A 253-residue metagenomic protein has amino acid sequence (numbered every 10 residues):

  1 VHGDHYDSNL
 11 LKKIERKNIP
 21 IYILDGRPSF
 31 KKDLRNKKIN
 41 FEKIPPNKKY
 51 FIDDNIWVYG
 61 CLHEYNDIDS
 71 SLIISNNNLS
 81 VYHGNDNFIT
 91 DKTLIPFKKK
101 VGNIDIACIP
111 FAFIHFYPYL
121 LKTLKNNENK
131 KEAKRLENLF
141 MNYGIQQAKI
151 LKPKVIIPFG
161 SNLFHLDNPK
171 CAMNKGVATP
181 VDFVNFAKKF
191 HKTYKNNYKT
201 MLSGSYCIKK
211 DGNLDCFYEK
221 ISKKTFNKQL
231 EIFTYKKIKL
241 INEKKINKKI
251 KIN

Functional and structural regions predicted by a protein language model:
V1-E15: Di-metal (Zn2+ and/or Mg2+/Mn2+) metal-binding site signature of metallo-dependent hydrolases with the MBL/beta-CASP
H2-Y6, P28-K31, Y50-F51, N66-I68 (+3 more regions): Active-site environment of divalent metal-dependent phosphoester hydrolases
K17-S29, I157: Short internal beta-strands
I23, L94-H191: Cap/insert and terminal regions of metallo-dependent hydrolase folds
K43-F116, S205-N247: Core dinuclear metal-dependent hydrolase active-site scaffold
A172-K209, C216-Y218: Charged, glycine-enriched surface loops/patches that mediate electrostatic binding to polyanionic ligands
K249-N253: Extended non-globular C-terminal regions
